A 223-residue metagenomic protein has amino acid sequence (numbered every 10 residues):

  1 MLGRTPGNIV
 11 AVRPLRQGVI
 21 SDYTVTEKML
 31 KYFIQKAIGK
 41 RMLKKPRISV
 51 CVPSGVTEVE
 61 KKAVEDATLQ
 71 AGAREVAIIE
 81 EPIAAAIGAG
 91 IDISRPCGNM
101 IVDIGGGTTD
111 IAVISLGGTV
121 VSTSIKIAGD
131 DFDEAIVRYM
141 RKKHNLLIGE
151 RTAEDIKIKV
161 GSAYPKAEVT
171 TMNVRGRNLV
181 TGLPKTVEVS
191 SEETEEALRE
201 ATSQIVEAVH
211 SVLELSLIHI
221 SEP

Functional and structural regions predicted by a protein language model:
M1-I104, A112-S221: Nucleotide/phosphate-binding catalytic cleft detector across ATP-hydrolyzing and phosphate-transferring enzymes
G107: Conserved Rossmann-like nucleotide-cofactor binding loop
